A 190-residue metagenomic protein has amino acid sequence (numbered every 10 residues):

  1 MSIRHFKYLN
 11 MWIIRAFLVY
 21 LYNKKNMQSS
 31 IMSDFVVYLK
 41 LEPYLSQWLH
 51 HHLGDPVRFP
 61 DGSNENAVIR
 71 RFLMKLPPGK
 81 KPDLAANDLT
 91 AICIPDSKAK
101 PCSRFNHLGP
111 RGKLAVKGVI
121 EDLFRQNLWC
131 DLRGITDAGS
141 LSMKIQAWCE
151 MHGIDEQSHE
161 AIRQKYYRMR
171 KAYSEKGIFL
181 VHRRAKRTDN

Functional and structural regions predicted by a protein language model:
S2-L108: Long, low-complexity interaction regions most often at the N-terminus
K117-S142: Short, amphipathic alpha-helical "recognition" segments used to contact nucleic acids or chromatin
C130, E160, Q164, R168: DNA-binding alpha-helical recognition surfaces that contact promoter or target DNA
R133-H152, Y173: Short, charged amphipathic recognition helices of the HTH superfamily and cognate SANT/SANTA-like modules
C149-A161: Short, basic interhelical loop/turn and adjoining N-cap of the next helix at nucleic-acid- or acidic-partner-contacting
K165-L180: Short, basic alpha-helical nucleic acid-contact segments in DNA-binding proteins and DNA transaction factors
L180-N190: Intrinsically disordered, low-complexity basic tails/linkers immediately adjacent to helix-turn-helix/homeobox/MYB/SANT
